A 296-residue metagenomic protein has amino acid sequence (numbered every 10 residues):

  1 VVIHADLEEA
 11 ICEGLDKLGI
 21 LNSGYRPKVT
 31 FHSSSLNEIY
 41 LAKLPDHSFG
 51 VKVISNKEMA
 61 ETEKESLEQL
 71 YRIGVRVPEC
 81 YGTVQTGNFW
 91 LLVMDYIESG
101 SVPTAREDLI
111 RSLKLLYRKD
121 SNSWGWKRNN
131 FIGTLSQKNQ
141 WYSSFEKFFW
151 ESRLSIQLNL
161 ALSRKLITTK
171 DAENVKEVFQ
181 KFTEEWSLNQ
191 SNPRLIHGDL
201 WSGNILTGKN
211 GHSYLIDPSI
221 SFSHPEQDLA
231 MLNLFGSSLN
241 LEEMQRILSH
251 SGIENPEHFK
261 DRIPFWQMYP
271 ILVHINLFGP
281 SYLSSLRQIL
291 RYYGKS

Functional and structural regions predicted by a protein language model:
V1-P27, E58, N88-F89, H274-S296: Regulatory N- and C-terminal appendages and interdomain linkers associated with kinase/kinase-like NTP transferase
D6-K17, S121-L195, G208: An alpha-helical support segment within catalytic cores of ATP-dependent transferases
I20-P27, T168-A172, I253-D261: Short, surface-exposed acidic
K28-S143, K147: ATP-binding pocket architecture of kinase catalytic cores
N56, R72, T86-R106, R118 (+4 more regions): A glycine-centered beta->alpha junction motif in the catalytic cores of kinase/phosphotransferase enzymes
E98, S202, I220: Short, glycine/acidic-enriched loop or turn micro-motifs at the edges of active sites
F145-W150, N189-L195, L206-D261, I271 (+2 more regions): Active-site Asp-x-Gly
I196, W201-S202: Canonical protein kinase catalytic loop motif
